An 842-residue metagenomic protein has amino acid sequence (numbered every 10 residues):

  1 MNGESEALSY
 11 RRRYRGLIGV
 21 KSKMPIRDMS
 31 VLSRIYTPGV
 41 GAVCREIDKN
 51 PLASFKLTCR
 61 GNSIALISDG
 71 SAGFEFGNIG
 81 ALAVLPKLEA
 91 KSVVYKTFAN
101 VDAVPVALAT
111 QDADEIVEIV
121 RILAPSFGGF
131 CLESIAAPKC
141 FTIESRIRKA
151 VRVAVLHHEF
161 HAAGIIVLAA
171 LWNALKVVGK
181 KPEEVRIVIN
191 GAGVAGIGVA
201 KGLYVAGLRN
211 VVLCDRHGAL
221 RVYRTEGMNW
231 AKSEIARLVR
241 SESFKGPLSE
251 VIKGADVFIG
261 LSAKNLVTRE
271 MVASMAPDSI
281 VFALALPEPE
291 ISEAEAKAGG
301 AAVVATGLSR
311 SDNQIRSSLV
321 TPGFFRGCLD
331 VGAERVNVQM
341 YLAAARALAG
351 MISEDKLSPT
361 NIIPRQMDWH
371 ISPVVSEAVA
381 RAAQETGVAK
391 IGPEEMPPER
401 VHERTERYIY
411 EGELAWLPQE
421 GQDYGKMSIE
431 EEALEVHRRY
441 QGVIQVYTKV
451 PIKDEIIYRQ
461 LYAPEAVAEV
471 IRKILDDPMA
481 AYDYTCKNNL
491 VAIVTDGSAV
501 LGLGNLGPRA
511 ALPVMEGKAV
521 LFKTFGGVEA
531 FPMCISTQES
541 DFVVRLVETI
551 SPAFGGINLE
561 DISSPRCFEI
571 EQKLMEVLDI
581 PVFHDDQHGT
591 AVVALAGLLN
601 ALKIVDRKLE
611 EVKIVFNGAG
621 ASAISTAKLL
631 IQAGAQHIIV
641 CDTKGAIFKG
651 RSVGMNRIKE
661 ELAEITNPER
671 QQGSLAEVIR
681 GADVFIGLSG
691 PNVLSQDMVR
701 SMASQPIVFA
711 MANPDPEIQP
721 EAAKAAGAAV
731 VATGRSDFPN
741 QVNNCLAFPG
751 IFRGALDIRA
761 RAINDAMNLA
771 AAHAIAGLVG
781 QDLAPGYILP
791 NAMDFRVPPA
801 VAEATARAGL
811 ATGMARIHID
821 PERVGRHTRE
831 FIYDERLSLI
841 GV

Functional and structural regions predicted by a protein language model:
M1-V155, A382, T386-P393, H402 (+5 more regions): N-terminal ligand-binding/catalytic initiation module
D69-S71, L108-A109, S134-A137, H158-H161 (+13 more regions): Short, ordered loop/turn segments at secondary-structure junctions
F74-A99, V151, H157, H161-A263 (+6 more regions): Glycine-rich phosphate/diphosphate-binding loop of Rossmann-like nucleotide-binding domains
P105, C131-S134, V155-H158, I189 (+14 more regions): General beta-strand structural signal in soluble alpha/beta enzymes
A124, P182, V251-I252, V272-M275 (+4 more regions): A short, aliphatic-rich alpha-helical micro-motif
C131-S134, V257-D312, N558-D561, V684-F738: ADP-ribose/adenylate-binding Rossmann-like module
H158, V178, A283-P393, E420-Y424 (+4 more regions): Adenosine-phosphate binding glycine-rich loop
